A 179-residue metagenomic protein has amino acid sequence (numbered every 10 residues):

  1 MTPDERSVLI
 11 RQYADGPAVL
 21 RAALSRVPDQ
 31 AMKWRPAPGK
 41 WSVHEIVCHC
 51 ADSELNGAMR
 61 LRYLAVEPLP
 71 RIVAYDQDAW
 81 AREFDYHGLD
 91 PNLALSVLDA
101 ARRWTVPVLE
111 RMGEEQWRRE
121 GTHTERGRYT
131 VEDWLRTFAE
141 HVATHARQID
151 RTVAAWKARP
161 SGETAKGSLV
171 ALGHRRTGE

Functional and structural regions predicted by a protein language model:
M1, D78-Y86, E125: A short small-residue
M1-D4, V27, W41, L89 (+2 more regions): Short coil/turn linker and secondary-structure boundary residues
T2-D29, D52-M59, Y63, E140-A143: Alpha-helical bundle segments that constitute or directly flank the non-heme di-iron/ferroxidase center
P3-P17, K40-V47, P91-L95, E132-L135: Amphipathic, non-membrane alpha-helical segments in soluble helical-bundle scaffolds
Q12-A23, A81-R119, F138: Acidic/histidine-rich alpha-helical segments that form the ligand environment of transition-metal centers
A31-A79, R103-V106, E114, R118-E179: Short, contiguous alpha-helical
